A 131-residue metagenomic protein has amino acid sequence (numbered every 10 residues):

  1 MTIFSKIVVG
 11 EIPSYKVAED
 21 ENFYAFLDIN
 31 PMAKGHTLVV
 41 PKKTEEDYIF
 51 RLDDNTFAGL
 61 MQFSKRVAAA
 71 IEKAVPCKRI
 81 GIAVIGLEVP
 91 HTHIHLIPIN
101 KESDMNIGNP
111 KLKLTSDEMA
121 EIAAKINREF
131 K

Functional and structural regions predicted by a protein language model:
M1-K131: HIT superfamily nucleotide-processing domains
